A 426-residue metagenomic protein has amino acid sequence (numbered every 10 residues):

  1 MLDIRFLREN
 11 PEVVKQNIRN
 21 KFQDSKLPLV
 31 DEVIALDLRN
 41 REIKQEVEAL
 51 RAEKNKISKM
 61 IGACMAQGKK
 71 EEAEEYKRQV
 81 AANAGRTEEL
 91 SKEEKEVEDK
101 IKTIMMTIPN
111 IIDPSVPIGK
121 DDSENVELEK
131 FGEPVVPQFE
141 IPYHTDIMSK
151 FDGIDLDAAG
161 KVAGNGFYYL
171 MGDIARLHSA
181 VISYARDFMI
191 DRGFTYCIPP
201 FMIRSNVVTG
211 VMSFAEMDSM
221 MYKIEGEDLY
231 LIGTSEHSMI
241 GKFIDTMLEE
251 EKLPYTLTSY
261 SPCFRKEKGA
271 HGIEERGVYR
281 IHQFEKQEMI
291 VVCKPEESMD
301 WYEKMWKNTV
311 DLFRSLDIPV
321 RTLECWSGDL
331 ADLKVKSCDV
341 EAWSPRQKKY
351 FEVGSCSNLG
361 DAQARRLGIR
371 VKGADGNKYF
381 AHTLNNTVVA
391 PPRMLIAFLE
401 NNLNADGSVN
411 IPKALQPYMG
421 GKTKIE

Functional and structural regions predicted by a protein language model:
M1-P134, S149, G153: N-terminal alpha-helical targeting/anchoring segments
L27, K130-E426: TRNA-recognition modules of translation machinery and tRNA-sensing kinases, especially anticodon-binding
